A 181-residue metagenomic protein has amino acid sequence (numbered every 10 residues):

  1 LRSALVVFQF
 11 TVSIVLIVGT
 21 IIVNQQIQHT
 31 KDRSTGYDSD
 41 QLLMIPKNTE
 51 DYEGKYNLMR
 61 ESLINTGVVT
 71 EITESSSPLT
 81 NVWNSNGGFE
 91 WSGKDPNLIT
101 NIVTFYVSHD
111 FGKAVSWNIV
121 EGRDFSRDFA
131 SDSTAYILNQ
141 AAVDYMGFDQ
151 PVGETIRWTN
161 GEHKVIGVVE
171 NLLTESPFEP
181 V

Functional and structural regions predicted by a protein language model:
L1-Y52: Alpha-helical transmembrane segments of integral membrane proteins
D32, D51-G54, S131, G153: Alpha-helical structural elements
L58-V181: Mid-to-C-terminal secondary-structure elements that act as membrane-proximal/extracytoplasmic interface segments
